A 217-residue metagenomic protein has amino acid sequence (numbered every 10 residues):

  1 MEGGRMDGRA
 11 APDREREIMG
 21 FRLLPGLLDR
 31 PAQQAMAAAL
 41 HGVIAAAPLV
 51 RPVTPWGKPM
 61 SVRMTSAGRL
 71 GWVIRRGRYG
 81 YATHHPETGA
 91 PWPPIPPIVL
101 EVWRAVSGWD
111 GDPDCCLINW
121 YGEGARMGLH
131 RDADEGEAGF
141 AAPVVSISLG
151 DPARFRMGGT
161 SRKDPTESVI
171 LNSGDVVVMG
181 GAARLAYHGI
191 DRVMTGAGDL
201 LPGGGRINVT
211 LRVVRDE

Functional and structural regions predicted by a protein language model:
M1-E217: Non-heme Fe(II) oxygenase metal-center motifs and adjacent flexible, charged/small-residue loops
